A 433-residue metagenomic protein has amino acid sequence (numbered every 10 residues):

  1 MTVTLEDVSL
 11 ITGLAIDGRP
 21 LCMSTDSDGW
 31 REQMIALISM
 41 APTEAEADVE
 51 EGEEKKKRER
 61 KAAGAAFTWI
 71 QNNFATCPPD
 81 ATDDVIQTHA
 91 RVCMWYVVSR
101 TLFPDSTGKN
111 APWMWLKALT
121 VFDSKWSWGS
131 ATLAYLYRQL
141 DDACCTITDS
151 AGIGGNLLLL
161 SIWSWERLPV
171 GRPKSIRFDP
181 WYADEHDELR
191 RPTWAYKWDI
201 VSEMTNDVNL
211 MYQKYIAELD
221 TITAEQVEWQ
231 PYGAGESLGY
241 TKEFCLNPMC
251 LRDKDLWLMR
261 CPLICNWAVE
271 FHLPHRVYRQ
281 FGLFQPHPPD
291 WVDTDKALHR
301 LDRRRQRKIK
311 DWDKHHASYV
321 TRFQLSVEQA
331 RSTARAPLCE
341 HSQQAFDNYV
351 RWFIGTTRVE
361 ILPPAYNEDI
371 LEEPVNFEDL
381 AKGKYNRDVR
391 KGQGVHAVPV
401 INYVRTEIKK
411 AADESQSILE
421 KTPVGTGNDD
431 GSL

Functional and structural regions predicted by a protein language model:
M1-L433: Structural stabilizers in ordered domains
